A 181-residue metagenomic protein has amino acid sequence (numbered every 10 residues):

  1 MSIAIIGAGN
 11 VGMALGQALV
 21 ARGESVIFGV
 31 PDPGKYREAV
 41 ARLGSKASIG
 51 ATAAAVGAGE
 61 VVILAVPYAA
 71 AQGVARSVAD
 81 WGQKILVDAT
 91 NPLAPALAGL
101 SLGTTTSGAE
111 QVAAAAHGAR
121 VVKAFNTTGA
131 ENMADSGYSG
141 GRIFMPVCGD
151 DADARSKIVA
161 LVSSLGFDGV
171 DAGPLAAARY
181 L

Functional and structural regions predicted by a protein language model:
M1-R42: NAD(P)+-binding Rossmann beta1-loop-alpha1 motif at the extreme N-terminus of oxidoreductases
M1-S2, I85, F144: Residues that mark the start of a beta-strand
V26-F28, L86, D171: Short beta-strand "acidic-cap" motif of Rossmann-like dinucleotide-binding folds
G44-A96: Rossmann-like NAD(P)-binding element
T90-G137: Rossmann-fold NAD(P)-binding glycine/threonine-rich loop
A114-V121, S139-A178: Internal alpha-helical scaffold of NAD(P)-dependent oxidoreductase catalytic cores
